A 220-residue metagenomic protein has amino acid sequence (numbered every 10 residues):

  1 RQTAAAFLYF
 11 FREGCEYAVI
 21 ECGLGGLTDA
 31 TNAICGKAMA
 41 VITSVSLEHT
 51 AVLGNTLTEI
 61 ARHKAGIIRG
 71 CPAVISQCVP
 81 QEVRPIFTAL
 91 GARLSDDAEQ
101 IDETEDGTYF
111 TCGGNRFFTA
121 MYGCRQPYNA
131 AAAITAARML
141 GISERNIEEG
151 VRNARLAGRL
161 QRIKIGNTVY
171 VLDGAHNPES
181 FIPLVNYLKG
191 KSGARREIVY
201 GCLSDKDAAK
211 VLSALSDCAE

Functional and structural regions predicted by a protein language model:
R1-T3: Inter-Walker segment of RecA-like/P-loop motor cores
A5-V52, R84-R116: Extended acidic/charged loop-beta regions that coordinate divalent cations and stabilize anionic phosphate/carboxylate
F11-R12, A65, K189: Residue-level signal for alpha-helix termini/capping positions
Y17-I20, T28-V41, V45-S46, E59 (+1 more regions): Nucleotide phosphate-binding/pyrophosphate-handling subdomain across enzymes that bind or process nucleotide phosphates
M39-S44, I68-S76, E220: Conserved beta-strand/loop subsegment of P-loop NTPase cores
G54-R62: Nucleotide-sugar donor phosphate/pyrophosphate-binding loop at the beta->alpha transition of glycosyltransferases
A61-R69: Membrane-proximal helix-turn-helix segments that form the acceptor-binding/catalytic region of lipid-linked
C78-R93, T104-Y109, V169-L172, A209-E220: C-terminal helical cap/extension that packs against the catalytic core of soluble nucleotide-cofactor enzymes
